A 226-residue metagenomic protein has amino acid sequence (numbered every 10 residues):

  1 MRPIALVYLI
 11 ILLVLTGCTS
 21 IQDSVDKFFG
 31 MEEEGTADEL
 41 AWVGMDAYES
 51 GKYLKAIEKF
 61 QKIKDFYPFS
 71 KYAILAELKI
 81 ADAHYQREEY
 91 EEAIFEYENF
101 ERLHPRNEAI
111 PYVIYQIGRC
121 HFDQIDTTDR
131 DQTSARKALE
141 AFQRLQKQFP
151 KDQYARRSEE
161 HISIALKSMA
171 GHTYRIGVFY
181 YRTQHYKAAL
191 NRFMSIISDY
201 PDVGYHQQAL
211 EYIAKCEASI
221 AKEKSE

Functional and structural regions predicted by a protein language model:
M1-S20: Sec-dependent bacterial lipoprotein signal peptides
G17-E226: Acidic, polar-rich low-complexity tracts and alpha-helical solenoid repeat scaffolds
